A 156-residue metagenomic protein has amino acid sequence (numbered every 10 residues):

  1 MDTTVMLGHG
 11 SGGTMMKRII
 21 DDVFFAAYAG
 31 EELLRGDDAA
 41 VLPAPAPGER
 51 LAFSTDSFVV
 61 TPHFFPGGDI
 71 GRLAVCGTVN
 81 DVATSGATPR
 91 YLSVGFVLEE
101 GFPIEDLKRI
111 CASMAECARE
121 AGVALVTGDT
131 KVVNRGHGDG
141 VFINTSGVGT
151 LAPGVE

Functional and structural regions predicted by a protein language model:
M1-V5: Extreme N-terminal starter segment of soluble prokaryotic enzymes
M6, T14-E156: Glycine-rich phosphate/pyrophosphate-binding loop regions near the starts of catalytic domains
